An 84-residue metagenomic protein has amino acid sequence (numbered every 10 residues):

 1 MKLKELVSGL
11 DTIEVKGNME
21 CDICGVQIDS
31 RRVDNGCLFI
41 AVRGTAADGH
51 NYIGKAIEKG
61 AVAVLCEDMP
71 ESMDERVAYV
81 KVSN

Functional and structural regions predicted by a protein language model:
M1-N84: N-terminal leader/targeting and accessory segments in enzymes
